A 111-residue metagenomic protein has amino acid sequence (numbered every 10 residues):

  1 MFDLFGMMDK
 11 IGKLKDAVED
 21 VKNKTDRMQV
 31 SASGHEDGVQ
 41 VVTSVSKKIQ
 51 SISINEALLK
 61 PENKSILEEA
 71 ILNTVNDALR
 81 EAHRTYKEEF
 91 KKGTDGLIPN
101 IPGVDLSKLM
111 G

Functional and structural regions predicted by a protein language model:
M1-S31, H83-G111: Long amphipathic alpha-helical segments used for membrane anchoring, targeting, substrate engagement, or oligomerization
F2, L58-A70, T85: Residues at secondary-structure transition points
I11, K47, I71: Residue-level signature of catalytic and energy-coupling elements of molecular machines, predominantly ATP/GTP-dependent
V30-I52: N-terminal intrinsically disordered, cationic/polar leader segments that include organellar targeting peptides
G38-Q40, K60, L79-E81: Short beta-strands and strand-coil junctions in structured, solvent-facing domains, enriched
S46-K48, I52-K64: A short interface-forming secondary-structure element
A70, T74-A82: Stable alpha-helical structural segments in soluble proteins, enriched in small hydrophobic residues
